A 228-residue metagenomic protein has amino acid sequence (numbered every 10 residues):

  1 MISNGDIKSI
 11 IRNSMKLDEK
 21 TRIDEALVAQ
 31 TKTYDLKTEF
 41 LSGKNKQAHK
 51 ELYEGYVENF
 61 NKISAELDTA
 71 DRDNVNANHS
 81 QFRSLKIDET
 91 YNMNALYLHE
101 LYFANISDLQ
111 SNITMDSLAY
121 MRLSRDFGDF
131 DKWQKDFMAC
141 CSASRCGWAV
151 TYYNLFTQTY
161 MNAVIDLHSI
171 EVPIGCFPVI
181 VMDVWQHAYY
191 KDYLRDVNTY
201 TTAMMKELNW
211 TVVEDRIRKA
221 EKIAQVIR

Functional and structural regions predicted by a protein language model:
S3-D6, I10, S14-R228: Feature for soluble, non-membrane regions of globular proteins
